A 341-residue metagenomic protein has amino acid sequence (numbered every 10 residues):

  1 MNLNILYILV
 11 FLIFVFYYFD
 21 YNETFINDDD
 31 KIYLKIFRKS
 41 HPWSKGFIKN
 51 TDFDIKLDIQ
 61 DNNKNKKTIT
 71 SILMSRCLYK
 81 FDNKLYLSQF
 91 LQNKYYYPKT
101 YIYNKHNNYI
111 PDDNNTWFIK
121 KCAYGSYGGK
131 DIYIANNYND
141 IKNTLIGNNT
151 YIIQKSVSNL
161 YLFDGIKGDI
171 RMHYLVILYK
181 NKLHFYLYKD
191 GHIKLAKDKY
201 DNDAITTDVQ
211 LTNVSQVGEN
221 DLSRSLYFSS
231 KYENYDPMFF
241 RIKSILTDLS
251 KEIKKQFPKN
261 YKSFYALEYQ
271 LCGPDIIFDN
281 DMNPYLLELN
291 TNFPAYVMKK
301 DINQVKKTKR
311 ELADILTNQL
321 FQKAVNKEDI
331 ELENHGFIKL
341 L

Functional and structural regions predicted by a protein language model:
M1, D20-E23, Q92, N108 (+4 more regions): Short, flexible coil/linker elements and helix-boundary hinge sites characteristic of intrinsically disordered
M1-D28, L341: Intrinsically disordered, compositionally biased terminal peptides
V10-Y18, Y33-F37, F47-I55, I69 (+5 more regions): Extended hydrophobic/Leu-rich segments
D20, H106-N114, S263-F264, D279-D281: A short acidic-Thr-Gly-centered motif at the start of a beta-strand
F25-F118, A123-Y127, I134-N137, F163: Conserved N-proximal alpha/beta basic substrate-recognition cap immediately N-terminal to, or forming the N-lobe
I102, L271-C272: Extended hydrophobic secondary-structure segments that form protein cores and membrane-embedded regions
C122-Q270, I277-L286, N290, K299-L340: Catalytic core of tubulin tyrosine ligase-like
N292-P294: A short acidic/small-residue loop/turn micro-motif
